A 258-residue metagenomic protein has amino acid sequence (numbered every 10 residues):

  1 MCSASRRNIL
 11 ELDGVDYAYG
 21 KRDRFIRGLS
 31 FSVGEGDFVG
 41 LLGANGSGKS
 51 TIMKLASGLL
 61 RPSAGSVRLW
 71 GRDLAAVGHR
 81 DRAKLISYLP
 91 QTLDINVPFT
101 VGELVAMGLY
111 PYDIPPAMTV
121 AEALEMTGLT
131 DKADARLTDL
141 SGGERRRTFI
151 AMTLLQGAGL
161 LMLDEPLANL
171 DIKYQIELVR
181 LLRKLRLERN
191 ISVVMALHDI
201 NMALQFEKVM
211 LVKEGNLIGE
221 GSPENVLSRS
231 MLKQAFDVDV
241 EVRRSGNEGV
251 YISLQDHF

Functional and structural regions predicted by a protein language model:
C2-L12, D16-G28, E35, A76-G78: A short, flexible loop at the N-terminus of ABC-type nucleotide-binding domains that lies
L42-A44: The feature captures the beta-strand-to-loop junction immediately N-terminal to the Walker
S57: Helix-to-loop junction immediately C-terminal to a conserved catalytic motif
G65-D73, R82: Conserved ABC transporter NBD signature motif
A117-K132: Conserved ABC ATPase "signature" region
R136-L140, E144: Conserved ABC ATPase signature
L161-E165: Catalytic Walker B motif of ABC-type/P-loop ATPase nucleotide-binding domains
